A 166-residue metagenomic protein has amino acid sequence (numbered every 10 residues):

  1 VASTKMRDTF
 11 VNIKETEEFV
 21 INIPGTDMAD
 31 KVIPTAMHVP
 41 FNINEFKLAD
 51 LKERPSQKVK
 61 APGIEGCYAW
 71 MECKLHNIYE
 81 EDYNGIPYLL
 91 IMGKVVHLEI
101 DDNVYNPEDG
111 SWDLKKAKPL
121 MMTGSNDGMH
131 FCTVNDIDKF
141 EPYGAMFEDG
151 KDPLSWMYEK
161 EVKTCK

Functional and structural regions predicted by a protein language model:
V1-K166: Basic, polyanion-binding surface patches
